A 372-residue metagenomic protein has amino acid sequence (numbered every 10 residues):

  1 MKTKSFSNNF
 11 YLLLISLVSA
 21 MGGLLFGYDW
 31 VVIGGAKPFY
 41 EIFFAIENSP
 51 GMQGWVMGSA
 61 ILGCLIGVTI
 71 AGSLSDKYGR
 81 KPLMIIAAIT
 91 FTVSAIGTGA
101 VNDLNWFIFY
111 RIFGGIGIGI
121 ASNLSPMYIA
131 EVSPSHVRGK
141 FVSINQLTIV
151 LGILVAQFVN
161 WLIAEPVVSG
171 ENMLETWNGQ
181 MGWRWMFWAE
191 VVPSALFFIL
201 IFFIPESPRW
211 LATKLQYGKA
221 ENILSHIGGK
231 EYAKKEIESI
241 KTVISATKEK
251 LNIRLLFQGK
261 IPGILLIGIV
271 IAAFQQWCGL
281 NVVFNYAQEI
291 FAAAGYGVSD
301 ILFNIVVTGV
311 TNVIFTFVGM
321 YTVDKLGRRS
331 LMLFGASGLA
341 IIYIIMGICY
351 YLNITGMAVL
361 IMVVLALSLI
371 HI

Functional and structural regions predicted by a protein language model:
M1-K219, S225, I244-I370: Alpha-helical transmembrane bundle of multi-pass membrane proteins
I227-G229: Short helix/loop segments within enzyme catalytic domains that coordinate or immediately flank catalytic cofactors
A233-I244: Short, well-structured alpha-helical segments
